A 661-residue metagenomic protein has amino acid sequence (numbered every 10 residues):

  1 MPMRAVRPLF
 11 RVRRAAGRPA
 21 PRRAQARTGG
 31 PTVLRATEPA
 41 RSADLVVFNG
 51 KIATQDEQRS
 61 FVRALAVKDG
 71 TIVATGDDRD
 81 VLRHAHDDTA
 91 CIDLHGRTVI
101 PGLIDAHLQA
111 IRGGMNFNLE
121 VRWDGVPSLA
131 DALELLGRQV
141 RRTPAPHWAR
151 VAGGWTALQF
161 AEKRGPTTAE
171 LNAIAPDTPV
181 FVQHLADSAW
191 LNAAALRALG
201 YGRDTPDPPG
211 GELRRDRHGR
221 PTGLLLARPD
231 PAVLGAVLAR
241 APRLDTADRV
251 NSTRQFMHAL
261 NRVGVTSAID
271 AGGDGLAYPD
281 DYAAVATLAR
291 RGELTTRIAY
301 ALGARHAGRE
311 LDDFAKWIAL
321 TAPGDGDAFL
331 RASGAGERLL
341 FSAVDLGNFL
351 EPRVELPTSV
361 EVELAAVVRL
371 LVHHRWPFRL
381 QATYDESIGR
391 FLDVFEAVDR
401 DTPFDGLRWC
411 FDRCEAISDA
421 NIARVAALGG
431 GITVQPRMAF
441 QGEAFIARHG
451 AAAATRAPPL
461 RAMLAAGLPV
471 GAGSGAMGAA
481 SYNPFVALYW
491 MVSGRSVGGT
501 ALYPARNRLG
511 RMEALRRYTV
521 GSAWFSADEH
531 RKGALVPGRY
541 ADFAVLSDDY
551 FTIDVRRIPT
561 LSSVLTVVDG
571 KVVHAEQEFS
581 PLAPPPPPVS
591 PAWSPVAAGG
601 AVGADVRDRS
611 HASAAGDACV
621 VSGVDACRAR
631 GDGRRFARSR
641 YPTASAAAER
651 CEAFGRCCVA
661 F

Functional and structural regions predicted by a protein language model:
P2-A5: Residue-level detector of intrinsically disordered terminal segments
R7, R11-G30: Compositionally biased, low-complexity flexible segments
E38-F48, A53, E57-I318, R331-S387 (+5 more regions): Divalent metal-binding segments
A43, R63, R531-A534, S563: Short, conserved secondary-structure segments in the cores of folded domains
R290-T295, G324-D325, V398-D405: Short helix-capping segments at alpha-helix termini
P323-D325, A427-G429: Structural alpha-helical segments in enzyme catalytic/regulatory domains
R369-R379, T383-W409, R413-C414, D419-A423 (+3 more regions): His/Asp/Glu-enriched, well-ordered alpha-helical/loop segment that forms or immediately abuts the divalent-metal
S522-F525, R531, V545-I558, V564-V567 (+3 more regions): C-terminal functional module detector
